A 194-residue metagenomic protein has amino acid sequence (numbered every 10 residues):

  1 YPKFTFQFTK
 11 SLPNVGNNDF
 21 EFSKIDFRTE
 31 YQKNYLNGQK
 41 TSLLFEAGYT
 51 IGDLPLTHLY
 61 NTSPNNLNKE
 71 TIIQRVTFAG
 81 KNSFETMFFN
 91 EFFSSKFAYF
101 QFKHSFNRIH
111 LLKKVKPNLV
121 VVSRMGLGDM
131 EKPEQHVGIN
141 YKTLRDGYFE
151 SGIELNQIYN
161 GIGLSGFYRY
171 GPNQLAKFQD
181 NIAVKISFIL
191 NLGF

Functional and structural regions predicted by a protein language model:
Y1-F194: Exposed, low-structure sequence patches enriched in small/polar residues
